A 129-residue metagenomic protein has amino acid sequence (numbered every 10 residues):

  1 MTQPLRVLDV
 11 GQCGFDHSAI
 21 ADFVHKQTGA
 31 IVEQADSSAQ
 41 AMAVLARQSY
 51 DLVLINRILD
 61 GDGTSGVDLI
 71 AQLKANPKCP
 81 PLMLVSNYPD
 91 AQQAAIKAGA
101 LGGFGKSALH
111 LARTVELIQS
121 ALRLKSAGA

Functional and structural regions predicted by a protein language model:
T2-F15, I20-V24, V53: Conserved acidic segment of CheY-like receiver
C13-H17, I58-D62, P89, L109: Short acidic, S/G/P-rich loop/turn micro-motifs used as interaction or catalytic elements
D22-Q27, V44, A98: Alpha-helical interaction/dimerization surfaces of two-component signaling modules
Q34-L52, I58: Acidic, metal-coordinating helix/loop segments flanking the phosphotransfer/catalytic sites of two-component signaling
T64-K78: Short amphipathic alpha-helix used as the core "switch/output" element in two-component signaling
N87-F104, A108: Alpha4 helix (beta4-alpha4-beta5 surface) of REC/receiver domains from two-component response regulators
K97, R113-G128: Receiver (REC) domain switch/output surface
